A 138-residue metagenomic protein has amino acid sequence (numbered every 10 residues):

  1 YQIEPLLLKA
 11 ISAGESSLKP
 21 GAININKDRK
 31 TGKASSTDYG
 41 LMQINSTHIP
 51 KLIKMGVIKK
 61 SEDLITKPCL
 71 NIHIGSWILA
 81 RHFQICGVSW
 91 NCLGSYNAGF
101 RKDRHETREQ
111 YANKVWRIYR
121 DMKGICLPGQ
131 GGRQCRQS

Functional and structural regions predicted by a protein language model:
Y1-S138: Catalytic glycan-binding domains that act on GlcNAc-containing polysaccharides
